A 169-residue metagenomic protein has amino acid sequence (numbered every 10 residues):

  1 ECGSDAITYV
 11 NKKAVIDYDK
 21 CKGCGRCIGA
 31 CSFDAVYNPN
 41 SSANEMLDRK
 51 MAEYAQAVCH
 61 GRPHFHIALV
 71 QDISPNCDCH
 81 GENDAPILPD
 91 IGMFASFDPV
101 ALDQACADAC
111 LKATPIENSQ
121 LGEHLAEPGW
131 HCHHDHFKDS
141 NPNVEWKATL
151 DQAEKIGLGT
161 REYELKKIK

Functional and structural regions predicted by a protein language model:
E1-K169: Extended, low-polarity segments enriched in aliphatic/aromatic residues
